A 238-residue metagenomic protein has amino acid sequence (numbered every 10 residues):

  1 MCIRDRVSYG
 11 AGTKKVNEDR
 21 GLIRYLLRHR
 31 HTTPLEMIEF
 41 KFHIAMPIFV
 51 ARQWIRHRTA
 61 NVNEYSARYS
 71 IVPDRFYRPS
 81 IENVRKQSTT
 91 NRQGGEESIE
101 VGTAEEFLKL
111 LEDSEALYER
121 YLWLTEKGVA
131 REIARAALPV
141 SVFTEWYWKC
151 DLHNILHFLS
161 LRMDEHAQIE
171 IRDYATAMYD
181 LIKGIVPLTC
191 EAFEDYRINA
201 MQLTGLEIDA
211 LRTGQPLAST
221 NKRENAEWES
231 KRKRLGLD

Functional and structural regions predicted by a protein language model:
I3-D238: Family-specific signature for flavin-dependent thymidylate synthase
